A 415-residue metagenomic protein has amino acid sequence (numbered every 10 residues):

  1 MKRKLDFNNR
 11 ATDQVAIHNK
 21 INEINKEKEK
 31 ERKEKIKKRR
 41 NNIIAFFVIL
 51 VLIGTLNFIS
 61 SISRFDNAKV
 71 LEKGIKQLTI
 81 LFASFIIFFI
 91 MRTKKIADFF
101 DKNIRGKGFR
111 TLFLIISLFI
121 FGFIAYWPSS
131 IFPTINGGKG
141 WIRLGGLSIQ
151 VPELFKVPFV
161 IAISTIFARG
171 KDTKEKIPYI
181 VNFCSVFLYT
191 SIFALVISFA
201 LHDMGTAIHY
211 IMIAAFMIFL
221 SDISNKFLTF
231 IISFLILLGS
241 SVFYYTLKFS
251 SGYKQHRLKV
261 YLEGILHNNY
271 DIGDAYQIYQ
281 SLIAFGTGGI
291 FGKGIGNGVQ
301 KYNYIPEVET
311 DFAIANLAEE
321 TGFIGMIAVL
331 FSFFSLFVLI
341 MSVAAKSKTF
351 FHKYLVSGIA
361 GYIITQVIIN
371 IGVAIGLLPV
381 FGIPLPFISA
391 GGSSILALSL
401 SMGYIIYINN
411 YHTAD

Functional and structural regions predicted by a protein language model:
K2-A45, L50, L56-L201, I371-P384 (+3 more regions): Membrane-helix boundary/helix-loop-helix interface segments in multi-pass membrane proteins
F82, R105, F109-I116, F183-S198 (+1 more regions): Hydrophobic alpha-helical segments of polytopic membrane proteins
G122, A215-F216, I364: Hydrophobic residues within the alpha-helical transmembrane core of Major Facilitator Superfamily
I135, K139-W141, F230-A328, F350-F351: Hydrophobic, glycine- and aromatic-enriched re-entrant/interface helices and adjoining loop segments
P178, N182, V186, Y210 (+3 more regions): Alpha-helical transmembrane segments of multi-pass membrane proteins, especially transporters and channels
I208-F227, V299-G325, P384-L396: Interfacial segments of multi-pass membrane proteins
F323-V367: Hydrophobic transmembrane alpha-helices and their immediate junctions
V373, L400-D415: Membrane-helix cytosolic exit motif
